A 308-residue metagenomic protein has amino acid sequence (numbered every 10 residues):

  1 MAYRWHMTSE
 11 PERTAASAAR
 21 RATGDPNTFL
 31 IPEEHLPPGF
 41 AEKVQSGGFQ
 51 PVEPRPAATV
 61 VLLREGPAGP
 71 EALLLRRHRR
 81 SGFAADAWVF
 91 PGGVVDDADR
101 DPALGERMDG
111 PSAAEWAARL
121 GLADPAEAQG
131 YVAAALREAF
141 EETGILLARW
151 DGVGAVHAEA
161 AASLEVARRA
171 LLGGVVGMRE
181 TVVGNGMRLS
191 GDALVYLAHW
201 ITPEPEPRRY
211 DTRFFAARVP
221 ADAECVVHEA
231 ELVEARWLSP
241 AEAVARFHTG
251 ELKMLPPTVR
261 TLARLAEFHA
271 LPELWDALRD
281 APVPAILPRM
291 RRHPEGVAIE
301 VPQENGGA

Functional and structural regions predicted by a protein language model:
A2-A308: N-terminal leader/linker segments that precede catalytic domains of diphosphate-processing enzymes
